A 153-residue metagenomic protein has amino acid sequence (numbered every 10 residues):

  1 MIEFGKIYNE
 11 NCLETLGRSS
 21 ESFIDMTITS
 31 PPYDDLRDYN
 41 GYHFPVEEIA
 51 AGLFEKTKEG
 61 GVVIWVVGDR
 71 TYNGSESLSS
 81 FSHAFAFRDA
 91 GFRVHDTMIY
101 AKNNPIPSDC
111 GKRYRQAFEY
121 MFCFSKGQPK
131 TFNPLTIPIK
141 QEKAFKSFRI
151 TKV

Functional and structural regions predicted by a protein language model:
M1-V153: Core catalytic lobe of class I
